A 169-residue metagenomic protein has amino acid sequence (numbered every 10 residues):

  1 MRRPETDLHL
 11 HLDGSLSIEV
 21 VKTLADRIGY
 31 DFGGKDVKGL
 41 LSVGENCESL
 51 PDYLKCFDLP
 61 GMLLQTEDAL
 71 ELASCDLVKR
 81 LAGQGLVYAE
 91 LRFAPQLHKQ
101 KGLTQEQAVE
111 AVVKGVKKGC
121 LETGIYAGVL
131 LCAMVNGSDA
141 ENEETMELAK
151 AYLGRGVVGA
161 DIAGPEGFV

Functional and structural regions predicted by a protein language model:
M1-V169: Metal-cofactor-binding active-site regions of metalloenzymes
